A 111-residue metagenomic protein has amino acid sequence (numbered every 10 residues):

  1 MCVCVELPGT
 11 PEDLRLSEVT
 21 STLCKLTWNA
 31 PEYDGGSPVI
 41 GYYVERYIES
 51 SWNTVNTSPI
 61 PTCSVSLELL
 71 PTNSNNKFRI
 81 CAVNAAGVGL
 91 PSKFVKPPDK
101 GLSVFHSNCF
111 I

Functional and structural regions predicted by a protein language model:
M1, L67-G89: Beta-strand-rich modules
M1-P11, S21, E45-W52, P59-T62 (+2 more regions): Flexible inter-domain hinge/linker segments at boundaries of tandem extracellular adhesion modules
P8-V19, T27-N29: Immunoglobulin-superfamily
E18, S58-P59, S66-N73: Short, flexible loop/turn segments at beta-strand junctions in immunoglobulin-like and fibronectin type III
T22-S37, I111: Conserved aromatic anchor
P38-Y42: Solvent-exposed loop segments of extracellular immunoglobulin-like
